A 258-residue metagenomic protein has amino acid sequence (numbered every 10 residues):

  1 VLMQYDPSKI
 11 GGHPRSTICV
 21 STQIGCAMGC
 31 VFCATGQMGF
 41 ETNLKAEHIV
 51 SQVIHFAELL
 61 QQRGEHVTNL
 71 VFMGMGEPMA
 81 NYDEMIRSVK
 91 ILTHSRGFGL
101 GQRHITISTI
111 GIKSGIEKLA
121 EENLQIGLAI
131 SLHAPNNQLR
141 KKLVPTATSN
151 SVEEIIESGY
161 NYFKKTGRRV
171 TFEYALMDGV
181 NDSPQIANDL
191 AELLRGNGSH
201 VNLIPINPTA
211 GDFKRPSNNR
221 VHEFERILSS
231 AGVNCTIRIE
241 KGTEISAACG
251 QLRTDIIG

Functional and structural regions predicted by a protein language model:
V1-G11, A231: Glycine-rich beta-alpha loop elements in corrinoid/cobalamin-binding modules across cobalamin-dependent enzymes
P7-H48: Canonical Radical SAM [4Fe-4S] cluster-binding loop centered on the CxxxCxxC motif and its immediate flanking residues
Q37-N69: Conserved alpha-helical substructure of the radical SAM core
I49, G179, T209-A210, T243-I245: Short secondary-structure capping/turn micro-motifs that flank functional sites
A57-A231, C235-T236: Conserved AdoMet/S-adenosylmethionine-binding subsite of the radical SAM
S230, G242-G258: Radical SAM enzyme core and accessory elements
I239: Conserved histidine-centered catalytic loops in small-molecule metabolism enzymes
